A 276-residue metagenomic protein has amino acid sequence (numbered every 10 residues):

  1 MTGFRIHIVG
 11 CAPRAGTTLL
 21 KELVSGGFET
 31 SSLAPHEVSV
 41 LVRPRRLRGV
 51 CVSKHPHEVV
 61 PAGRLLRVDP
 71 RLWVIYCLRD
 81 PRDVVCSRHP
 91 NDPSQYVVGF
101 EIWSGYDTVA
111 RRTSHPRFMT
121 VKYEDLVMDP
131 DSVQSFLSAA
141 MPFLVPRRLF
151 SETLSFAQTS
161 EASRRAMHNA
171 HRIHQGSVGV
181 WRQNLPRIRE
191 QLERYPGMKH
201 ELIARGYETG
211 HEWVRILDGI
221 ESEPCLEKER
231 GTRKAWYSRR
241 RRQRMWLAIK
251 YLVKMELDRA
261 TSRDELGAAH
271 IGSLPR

Functional and structural regions predicted by a protein language model:
M1-C51, H55, W246-L247, K254-R276: PAPS-dependent sulfotransferase catalytic core
M1-H7, R147-R276: PAPS-dependent sulfotransferases, especially Golgi type II membrane carbohydrate sulfotransferases
G16, D80, L137, Q191-R194: Generic structural signal for small/hydrophobic residues in well-ordered secondary structure, especially within
L20, V24-S25, R45, V109-H115 (+1 more regions): Alpha-helix C-terminal capping segments
V24, F28, D69, M141-P142 (+1 more regions): A broad structural signal for alpha-helix termini and local helix breaks/kinks
S31, F143-V145, E208: Short coil/loop linkers at secondary-structure junctions
L47-R48, S114-R117, G176: A short helix-to-beta-strand connector/capping loop
S53-F150, L154-S155, T159-R172: PAPS-dependent sulfotransferase catalytic domain
